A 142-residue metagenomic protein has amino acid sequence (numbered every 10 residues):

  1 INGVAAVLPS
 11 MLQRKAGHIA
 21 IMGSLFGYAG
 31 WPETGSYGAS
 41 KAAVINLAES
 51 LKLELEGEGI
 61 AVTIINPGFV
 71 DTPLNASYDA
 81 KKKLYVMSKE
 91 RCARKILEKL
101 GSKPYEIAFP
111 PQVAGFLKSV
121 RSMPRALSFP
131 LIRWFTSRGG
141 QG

Functional and structural regions predicted by a protein language model:
V4, S40: Active-site helix of classical SDR
A6-K15: A short helix-coil junction within the Rossmann-fold of NAD(P)-dependent oxidoreductases
P9, L53-E54: Alpha-helical segment proximal to the catalytic Tyr-Lys
S24: Residue(s) in the substrate-gating loop at a strand-loop-helix junction that position the organic substrate next
W31-G35: Active-site loop immediately N-terminal to the catalytic Tyr-X3-Lys motif of short-chain dehydrogenase/reductase
L55-V70: Conserved Rossmann-fold SDR core element
I64, A80-L117: C-terminal helical subdomain
P67-S77, K81-K82: Short, flexible catalytic-loop segment of classical short-chain dehydrogenase/reductase
